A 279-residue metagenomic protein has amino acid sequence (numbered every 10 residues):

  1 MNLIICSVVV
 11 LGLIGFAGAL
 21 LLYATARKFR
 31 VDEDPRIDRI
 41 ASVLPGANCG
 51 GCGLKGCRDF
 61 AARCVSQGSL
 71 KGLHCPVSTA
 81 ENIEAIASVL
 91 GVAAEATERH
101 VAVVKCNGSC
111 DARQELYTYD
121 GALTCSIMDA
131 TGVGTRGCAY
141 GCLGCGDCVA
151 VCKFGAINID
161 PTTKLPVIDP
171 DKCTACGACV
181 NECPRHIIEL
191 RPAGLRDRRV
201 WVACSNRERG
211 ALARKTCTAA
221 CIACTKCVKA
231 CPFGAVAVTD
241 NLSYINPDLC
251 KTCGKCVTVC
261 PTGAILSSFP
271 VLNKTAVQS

Functional and structural regions predicted by a protein language model:
N2-A230, V259, G263-S279: Ferredoxin-type iron-sulfur electron-transfer modules and their immediate structural context
T162-K164, G234, N241: Beta-strand-connecting loop/turn residues
K226, V236-V238, L242-Y244: Strongly charged, low-complexity linkers/loops
G254: Basic, amphipathic alpha-helical segments enriched in Lys/Arg and hydrophobic/aromatic residues
